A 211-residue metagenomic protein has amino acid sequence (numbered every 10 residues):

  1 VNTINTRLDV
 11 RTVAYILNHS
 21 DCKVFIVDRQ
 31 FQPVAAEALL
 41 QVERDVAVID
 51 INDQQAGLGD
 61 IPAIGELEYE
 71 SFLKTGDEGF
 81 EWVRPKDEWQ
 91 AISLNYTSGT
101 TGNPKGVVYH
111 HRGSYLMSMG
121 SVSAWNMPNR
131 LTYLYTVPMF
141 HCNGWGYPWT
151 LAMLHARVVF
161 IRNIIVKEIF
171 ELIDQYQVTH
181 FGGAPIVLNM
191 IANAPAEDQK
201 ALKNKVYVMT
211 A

Functional and structural regions predicted by a protein language model:
V1-S71: Structural core segment of the AMP-binding/adenylate-forming
N2-Y15, R29-A35, T136, A156-Y176 (+1 more regions): ATP-dependent adenylate-forming carboxylate-activation enzymes
D21-K23, L40-Q54, Y133-L134, T179-G183 (+1 more regions): Conserved helix-loop-beta element of the AMP-binding
F25, A91, T97-T100, Y133 (+4 more regions): Conserved S/T- and glycine-rich ATP-binding loop of Class I adenylate-forming
Q30-E43, F140, K167, P185-Y207: Adenylate-forming
I49-D50, I61, G65-Y96, N103 (+1 more regions): Conserved pre-ATP/AMP-binding loop-to-beta segment of ANL
K74-G79, E88, S93, V107-P128 (+2 more regions): Conserved structural elements of the adenylate-forming
Y115-T132, F140-H180, M190, A194-P195 (+1 more regions): Conserved AMP-binding/adenylation subdomain of ANL enzymes
